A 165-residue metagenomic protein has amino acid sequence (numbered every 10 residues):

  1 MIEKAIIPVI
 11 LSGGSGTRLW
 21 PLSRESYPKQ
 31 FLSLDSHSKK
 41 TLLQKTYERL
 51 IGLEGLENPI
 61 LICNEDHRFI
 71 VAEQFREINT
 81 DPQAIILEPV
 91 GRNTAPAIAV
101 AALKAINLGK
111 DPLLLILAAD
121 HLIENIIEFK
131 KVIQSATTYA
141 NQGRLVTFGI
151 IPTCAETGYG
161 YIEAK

Functional and structural regions predicted by a protein language model:
M1-I10, L19-E25, S33-I116, E124-I127: Conserved N-terminal catalytic core of the sugar/cofactor nucleotidyltransferase
V9-S12, C154-E156: Short glycine- and Lys/Arg-enriched binding-loop motifs that mark or flank ligand-binding interfaces
R18-P21, E163-K165: Basic, gly/Ser/Thr/Pro-rich low-complexity segments located predominantly at protein N termini
A119: Short acidic donor-binding/metal-coordinating loop in glycosyltransferase active sites
I126-K165: Conserved core of the sugar-phosphate nucleotidyltransferase
